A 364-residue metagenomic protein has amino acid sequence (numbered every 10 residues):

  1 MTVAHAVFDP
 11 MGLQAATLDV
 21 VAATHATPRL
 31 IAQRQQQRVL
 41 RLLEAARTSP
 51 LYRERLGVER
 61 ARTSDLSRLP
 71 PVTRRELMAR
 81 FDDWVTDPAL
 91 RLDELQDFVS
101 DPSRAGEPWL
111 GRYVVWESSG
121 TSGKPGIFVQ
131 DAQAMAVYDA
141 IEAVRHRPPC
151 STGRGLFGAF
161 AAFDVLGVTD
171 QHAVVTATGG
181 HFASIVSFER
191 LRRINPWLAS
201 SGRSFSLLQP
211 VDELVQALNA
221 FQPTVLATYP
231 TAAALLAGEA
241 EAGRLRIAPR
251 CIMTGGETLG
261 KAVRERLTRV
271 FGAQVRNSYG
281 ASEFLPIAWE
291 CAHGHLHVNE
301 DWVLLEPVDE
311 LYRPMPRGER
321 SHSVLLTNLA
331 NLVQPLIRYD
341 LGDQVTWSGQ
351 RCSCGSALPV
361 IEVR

Functional and structural regions predicted by a protein language model:
M1-E117, G123-G167, A220-A227, R246-I247 (+2 more regions): Nucleotide 5′-phosphate-binding alpha/beta core
T2-R47, I194-R364: Active-site glycine/GP-rich loop and adjacent strand/helix microenvironment that borders small-molecule binding pockets
V115, V174, R264: Generic structural marker for isolated residues within well-ordered, non-membrane alpha-helices of soluble domains
S122-K124, V168, A281, Q344: Conformational gate/switch positions in structured elements
G126-I127, M135-Y138, G179-S184, L235-L236 (+1 more regions): Short, well-ordered, mixed-charge alpha-helical segments that flank or form enzyme active sites
F128-D131, S184-S187, G238, L336-R338: A short secondary-structure junction signal
F128-V129, Q171-V175, A227-T228, R276-S278: A structural signal for short, well-ordered beta-strand segments and their strand-loop junctions that often border
P149-R193, R203: Conserved AMP-binding loop of ANL adenylate-forming enzymes
